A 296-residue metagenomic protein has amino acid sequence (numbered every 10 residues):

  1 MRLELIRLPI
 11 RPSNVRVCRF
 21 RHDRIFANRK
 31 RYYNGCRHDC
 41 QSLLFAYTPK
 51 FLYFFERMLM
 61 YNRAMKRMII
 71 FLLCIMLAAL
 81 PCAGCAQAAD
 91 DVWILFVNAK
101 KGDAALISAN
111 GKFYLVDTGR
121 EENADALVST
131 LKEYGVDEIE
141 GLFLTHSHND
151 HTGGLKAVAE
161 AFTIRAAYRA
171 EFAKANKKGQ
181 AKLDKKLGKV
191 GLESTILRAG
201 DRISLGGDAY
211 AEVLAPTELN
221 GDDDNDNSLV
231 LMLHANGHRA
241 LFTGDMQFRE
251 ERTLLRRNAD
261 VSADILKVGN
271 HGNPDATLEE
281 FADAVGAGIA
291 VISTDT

Functional and structural regions predicted by a protein language model:
M1, M58-M60, M68: Methionine residue identity
L5-L8, D23-R29, Y33, Y47-T48 (+1 more regions): Short terminal hydrophobic/aromatic SLiMs and anchors at protein ends
I10, V15-V17, I25: Hydrophobic alpha-helical signal/anchor motif
C18-R21, Q41, N123: N-terminal polybasic/positive-inside topogenic patches
F26, Q41, L52-F55: Short hydrophobic targeting helices and cationic amphipathic motifs that mediate membrane/organellar targeting
G35-R37, G84: Residue-identity detector for glycine
P49-L52, N62, K66-R67, A83-T296: Non-globular, low-confidence helical/coil segments that flank catalytic cores
L72-L80: Bacterial N-terminal signal peptides
